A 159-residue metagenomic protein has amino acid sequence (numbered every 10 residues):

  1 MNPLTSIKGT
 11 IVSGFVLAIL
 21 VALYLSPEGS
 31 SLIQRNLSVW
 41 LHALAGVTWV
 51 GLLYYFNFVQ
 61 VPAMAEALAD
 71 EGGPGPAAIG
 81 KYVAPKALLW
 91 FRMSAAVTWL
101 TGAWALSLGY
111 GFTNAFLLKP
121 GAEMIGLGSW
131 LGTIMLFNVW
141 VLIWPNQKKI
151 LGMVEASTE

Functional and structural regions predicted by a protein language model:
M1-E159: Polytopic transmembrane helical bundles with strong interfacial aromatic enrichment
